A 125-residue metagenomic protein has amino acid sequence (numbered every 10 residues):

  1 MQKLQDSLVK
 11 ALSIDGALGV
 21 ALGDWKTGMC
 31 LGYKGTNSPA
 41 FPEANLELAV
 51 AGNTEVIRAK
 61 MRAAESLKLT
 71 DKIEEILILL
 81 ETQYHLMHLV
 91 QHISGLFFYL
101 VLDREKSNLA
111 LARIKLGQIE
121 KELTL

Functional and structural regions predicted by a protein language model:
M1-L125: Non-catalytic interaction/Regulatory regions outside core domains
